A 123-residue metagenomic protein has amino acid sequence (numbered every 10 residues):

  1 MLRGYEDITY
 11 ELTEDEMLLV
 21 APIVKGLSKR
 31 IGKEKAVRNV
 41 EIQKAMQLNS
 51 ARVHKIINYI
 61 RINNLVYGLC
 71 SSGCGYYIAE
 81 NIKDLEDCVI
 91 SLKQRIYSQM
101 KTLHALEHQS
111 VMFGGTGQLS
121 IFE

Functional and structural regions predicted by a protein language model:
L2-K25: Short alpha-helical segments that sit at the start of domains
R3, C88-E123: Long, low-complexity, charge-rich intrinsically disordered regions
S28-E34, N49: Short helix-capping/hinge SLiMs at alpha-helix to coil transitions
R38-A45: A short acidic, leucine-rich amphipathic alpha-helix
L48-Y59: Short amphipathic alpha-helical interaction segments
R61-N64: C-terminal flanking helix
C70-E80: Minor-groove-contacting beta-hairpin "wing" of winged helix-turn-helix DNA-binding domains
